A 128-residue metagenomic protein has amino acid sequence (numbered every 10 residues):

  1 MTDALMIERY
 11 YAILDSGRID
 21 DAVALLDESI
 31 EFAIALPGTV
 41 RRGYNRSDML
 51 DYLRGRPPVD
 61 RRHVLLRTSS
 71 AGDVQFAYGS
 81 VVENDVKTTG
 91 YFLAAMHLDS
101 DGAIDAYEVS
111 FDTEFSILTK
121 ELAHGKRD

Functional and structural regions predicted by a protein language model:
M1-R18, L25: Short, aromatic-enriched amphipathic alpha-helices that serve as compact interaction elements
T2, M6, D48, T88: Soluble or luminal CAZymes and related metallo-dependent hydrolases
R9, D21, F76-Y78: Residues within well-formed alpha-helices
I19-D21, D27-A71: A solvent-exposed, acidic/Ser-Thr-rich amphipathic alpha-helical stretch
L50-D128: A beta-strand edge to alpha-helix "cap/lid" segment located at domain peripheries
